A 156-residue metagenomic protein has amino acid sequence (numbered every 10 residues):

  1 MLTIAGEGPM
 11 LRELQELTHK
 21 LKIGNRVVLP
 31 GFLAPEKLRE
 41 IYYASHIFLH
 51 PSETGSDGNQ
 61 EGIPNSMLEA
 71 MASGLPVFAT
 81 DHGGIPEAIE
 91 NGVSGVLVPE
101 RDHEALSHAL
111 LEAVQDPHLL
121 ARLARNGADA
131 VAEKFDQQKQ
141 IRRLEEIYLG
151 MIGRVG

Functional and structural regions predicted by a protein language model:
M1-Q15: Glycosyltransferase donor-sugar binding loop
E13-E36: Nucleotide-activated donor-binding/catalytic signature segment of Leloir-type glycosyltransferases, i.e., the conserved
R26, Y43-G58, L75: Acidic donor-binding loop of glycosyltransferase active sites
F32-L33, E40-S45: Short alpha-helical donor nucleotide-sugar binding micro-motif in glycosyltransferases
H50-L68, P86-E87: Nucleotide-sugar-dependent
M67, P76-A79, I89: Short hydrophobic beta-strand element within catalytic cores of glycosyltransferases and related nucleotide-activated
A88-G92, V96-H103, E112-H118: Conserved acidic donor-binding segment of nucleotide-sugar-dependent glycosyltransferases
A105, E112, L119-E146, G150: A short, well-ordered alpha-helix in the C-terminal region of glycosyltransferases
